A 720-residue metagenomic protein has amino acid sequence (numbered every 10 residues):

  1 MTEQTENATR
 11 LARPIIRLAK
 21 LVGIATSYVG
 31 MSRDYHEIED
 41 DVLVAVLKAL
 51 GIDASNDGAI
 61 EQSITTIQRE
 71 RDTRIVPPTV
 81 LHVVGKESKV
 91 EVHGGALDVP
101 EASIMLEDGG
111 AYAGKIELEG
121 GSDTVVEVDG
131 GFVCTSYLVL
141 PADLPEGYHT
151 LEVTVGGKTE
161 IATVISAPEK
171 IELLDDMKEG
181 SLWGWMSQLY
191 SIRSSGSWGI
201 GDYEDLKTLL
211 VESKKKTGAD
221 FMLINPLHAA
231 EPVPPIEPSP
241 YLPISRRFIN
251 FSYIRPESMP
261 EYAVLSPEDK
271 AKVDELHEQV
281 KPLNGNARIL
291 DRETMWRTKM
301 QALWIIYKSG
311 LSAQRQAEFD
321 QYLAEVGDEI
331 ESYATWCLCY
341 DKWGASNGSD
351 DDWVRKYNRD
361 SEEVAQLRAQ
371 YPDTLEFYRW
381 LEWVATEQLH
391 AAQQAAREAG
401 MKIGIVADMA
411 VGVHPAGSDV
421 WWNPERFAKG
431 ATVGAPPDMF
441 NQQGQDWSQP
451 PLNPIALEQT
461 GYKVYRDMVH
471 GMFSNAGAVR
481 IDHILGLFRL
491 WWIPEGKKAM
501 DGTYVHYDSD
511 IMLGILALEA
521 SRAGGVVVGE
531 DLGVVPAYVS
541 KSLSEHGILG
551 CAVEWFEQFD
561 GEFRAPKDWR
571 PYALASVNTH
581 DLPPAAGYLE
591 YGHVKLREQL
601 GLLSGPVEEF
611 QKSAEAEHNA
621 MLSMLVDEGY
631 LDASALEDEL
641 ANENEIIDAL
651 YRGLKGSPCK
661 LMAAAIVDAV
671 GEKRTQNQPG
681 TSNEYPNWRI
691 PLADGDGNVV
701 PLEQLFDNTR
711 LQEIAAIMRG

Functional and structural regions predicted by a protein language model:
M1-I224, Y262-P267, S521-R522, V526 (+6 more regions): Carbohydrate-interacting/catalytic domains
A12, A407, H506-D510: Amphipathic, non-membrane alpha-helical segments in soluble helical-bundle scaffolds
A49-G110, G114-K115, D123-Y148, V153 (+1 more regions): Acidic/aromatic-lined carbohydrate-recognition and catalytic surfaces of CAZymes acting on diverse glycans
G109, V233-T386, G412-L661, V667-D668 (+2 more regions): Alpha-amylase-like alpha-glycosidases and glucanotransferases acting on alpha-linked glucans and related
G157, K215-K216, Q394-G404, F473-V479 (+2 more regions): Secondary-structure transition/capping motifs at alpha-helix termini and the adjoining loop/turn into the next element
